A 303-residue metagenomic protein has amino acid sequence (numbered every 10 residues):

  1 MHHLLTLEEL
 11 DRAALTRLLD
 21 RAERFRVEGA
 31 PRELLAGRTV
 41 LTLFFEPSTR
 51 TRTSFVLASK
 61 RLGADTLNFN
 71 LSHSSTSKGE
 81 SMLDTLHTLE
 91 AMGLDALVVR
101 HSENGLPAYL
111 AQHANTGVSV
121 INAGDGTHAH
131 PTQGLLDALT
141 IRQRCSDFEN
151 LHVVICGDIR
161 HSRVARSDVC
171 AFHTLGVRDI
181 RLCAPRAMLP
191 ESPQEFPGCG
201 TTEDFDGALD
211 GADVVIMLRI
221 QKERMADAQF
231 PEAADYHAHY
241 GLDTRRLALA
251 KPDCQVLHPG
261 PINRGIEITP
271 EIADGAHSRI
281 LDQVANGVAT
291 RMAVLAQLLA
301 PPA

Functional and structural regions predicted by a protein language model:
M1-S54: Positively charged, low-complexity intrinsically disordered leader regions
E33-L139, R264: Phosphate/diphosphate ligand-binding glycine-rich loop within oxidoreductases
L35-V40, E149-V153, V177, D253: Phosphate-coordination loops involved in phosphoryl transfer and adenosine-cofactor binding
F45-L57, R142-L218: Glycine-rich phosphate/diphosphate-binding loop of Rossmann-like nucleotide-binding domains
T116-V118, G176-D179, L249-Q255: A short helix->loop->beta-strand "cap" motif at the edges of active sites that frequently abuts
P193-E271: Rossmann-like adenosine-cofactor binding region
D253-A303: Adenosine-phosphate binding glycine-rich loop
